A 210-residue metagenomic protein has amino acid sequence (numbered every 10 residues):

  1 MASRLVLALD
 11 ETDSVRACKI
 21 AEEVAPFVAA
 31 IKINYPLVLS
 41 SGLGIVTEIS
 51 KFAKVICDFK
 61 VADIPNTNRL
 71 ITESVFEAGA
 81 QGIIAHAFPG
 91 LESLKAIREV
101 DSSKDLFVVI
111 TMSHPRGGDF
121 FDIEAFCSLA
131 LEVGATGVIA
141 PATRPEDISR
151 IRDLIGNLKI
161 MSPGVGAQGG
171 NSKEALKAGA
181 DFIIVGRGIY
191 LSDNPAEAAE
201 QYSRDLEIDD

Functional and structural regions predicted by a protein language model:
M1-C57, A62-L70, E77-A80, D119-A125 (+4 more regions): Conserved N-terminal beta1-alpha1 strand-loop-helix module at the mouth
A2-L5, D63-P145, N157: Conserved anion-binding
L7, I31, D58, I83 (+5 more regions): Conserved, mostly hydrophobic/aromatic
K32-I33, I56-D58, F107-T111, I183-G186: Short beta-strands and strand-loop turn motifs
L39, L43-K60, E99-V109, S149-V165 (+1 more regions): Alpha-helix-loop-beta-strand connector modules within alpha/beta enzyme cores
K60-D63, F88-P89, T111-H114, V165-Q168 (+1 more regions): Short, acidic/turn-prone active-site loops that include or flank metal/cofactor- and phosphate-binding residues
I97, K173-D210: C-terminal helical cap(s) of enzyme catalytic domains, especially alpha/beta-barrels
A135, A142-I189: A C-terminal functional module that forms or caps the active site or interfaces directly with catalytic machinery
